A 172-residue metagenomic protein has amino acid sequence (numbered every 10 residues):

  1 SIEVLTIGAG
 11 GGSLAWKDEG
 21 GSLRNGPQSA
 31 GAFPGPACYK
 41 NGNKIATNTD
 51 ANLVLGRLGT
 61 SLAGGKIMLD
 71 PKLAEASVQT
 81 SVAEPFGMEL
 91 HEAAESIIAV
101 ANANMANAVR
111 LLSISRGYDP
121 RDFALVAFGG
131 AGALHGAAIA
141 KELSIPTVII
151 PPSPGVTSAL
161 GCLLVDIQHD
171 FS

Functional and structural regions predicted by a protein language model:
S1-S172: N-terminally biased helix-coil "hinge/interface" segments that flank
